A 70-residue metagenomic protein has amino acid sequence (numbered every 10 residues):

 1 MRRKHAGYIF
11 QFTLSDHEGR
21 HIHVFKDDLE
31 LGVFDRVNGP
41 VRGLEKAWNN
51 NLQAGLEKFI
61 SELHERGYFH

Functional and structural regions predicted by a protein language model:
M1-H70: Metal-centered catalytic cores of metalloenzymes
